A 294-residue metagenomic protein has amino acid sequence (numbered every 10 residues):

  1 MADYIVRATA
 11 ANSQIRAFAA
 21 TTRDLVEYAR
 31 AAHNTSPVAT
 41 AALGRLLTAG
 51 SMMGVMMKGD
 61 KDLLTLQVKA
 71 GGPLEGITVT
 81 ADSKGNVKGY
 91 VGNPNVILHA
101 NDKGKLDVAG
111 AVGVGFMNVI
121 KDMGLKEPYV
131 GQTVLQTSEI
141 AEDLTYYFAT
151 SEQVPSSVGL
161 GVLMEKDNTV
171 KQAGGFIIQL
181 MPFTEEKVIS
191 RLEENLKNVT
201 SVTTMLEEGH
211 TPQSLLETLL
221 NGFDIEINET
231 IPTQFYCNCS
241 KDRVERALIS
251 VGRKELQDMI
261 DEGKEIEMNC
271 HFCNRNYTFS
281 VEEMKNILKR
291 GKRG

Functional and structural regions predicted by a protein language model:
M1-E229: Interaction interfaces in information-processing and related assembly proteins
K197-G294: Cys/His-clustered metal-coordination modules, chiefly Zn-binding fingers
